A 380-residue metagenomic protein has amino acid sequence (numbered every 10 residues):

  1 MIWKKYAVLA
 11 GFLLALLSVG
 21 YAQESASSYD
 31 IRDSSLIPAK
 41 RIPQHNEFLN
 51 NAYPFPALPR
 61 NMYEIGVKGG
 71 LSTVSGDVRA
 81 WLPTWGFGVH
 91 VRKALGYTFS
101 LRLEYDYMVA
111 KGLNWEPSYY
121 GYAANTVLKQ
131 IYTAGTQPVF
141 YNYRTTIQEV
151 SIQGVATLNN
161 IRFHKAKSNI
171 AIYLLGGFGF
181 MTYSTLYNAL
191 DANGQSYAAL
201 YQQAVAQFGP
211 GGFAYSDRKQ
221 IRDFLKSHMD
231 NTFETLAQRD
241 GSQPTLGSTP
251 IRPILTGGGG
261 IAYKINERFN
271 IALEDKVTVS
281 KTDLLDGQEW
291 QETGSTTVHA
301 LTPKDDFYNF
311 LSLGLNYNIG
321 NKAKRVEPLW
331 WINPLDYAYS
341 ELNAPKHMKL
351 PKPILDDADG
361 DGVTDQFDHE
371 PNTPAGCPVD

Functional and structural regions predicted by a protein language model:
Q23-R92: Short glycine/proline- and aromatic-enriched beta-strand/turn motifs that initiate or cap beta-hairpins
Y53-Y63, T98, N160-A171, Y187 (+2 more regions): Short loop/turn motifs that connect adjacent beta-strands in outer-membrane beta-barrel proteins
N61, P83-F87, T146-V150, S168-I170 (+2 more regions): Residues that define the transmembrane beta-barrel architecture of outer-membrane proteins
V67-G69, V89-K93, L103-Y105, I152-L158 (+4 more regions): Residues on the lipid-exposed face of transmembrane beta-strands in outer-membrane beta-barrel proteins
F99-Q207, G212: Gram-negative (and chloroplast) outer-membrane scaffold detector with strong preference for beta-barrel transmembrane
G179-D306: Outer-membrane beta-barrel transmembrane domain signature
N266-I354: Predominantly the C-terminal beta-signal and adjacent terminal strand-loop region of outer-membrane beta-barrel
L335-D380: Extracellular calcium-associated, cysteine-rich motifs in secreted modular proteins
